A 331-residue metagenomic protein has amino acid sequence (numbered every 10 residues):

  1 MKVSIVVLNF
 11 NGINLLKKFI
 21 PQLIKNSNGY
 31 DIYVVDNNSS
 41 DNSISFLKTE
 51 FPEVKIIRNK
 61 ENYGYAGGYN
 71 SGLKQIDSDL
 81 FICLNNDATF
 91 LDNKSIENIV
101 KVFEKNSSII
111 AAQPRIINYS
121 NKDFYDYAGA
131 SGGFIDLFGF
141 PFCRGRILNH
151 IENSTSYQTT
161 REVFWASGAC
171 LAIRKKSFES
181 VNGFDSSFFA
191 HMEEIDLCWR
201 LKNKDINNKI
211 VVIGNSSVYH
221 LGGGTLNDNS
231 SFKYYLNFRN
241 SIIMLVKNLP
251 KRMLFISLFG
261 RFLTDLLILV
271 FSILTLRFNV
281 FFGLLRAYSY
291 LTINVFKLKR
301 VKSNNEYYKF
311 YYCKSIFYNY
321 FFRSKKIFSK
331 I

Functional and structural regions predicted by a protein language model:
I13, Q22, D36-S45, E61 (+2 more regions): A conserved acidic beta->alpha catalytic loop
P21-Y30: Short, acidic, metal-binding catalytic loop of nucleotide-sugar glycosyltransferases
N59-I76, N86, D92, N98: Glycine-rich, basic loop-to-helix element that forms the pyrophosphate-binding segment of sugar-nucleotide handling
F81: Short aromatic/hydrophobic "clamp" motif used to bind/position activated sugar donors
T89-G129, G133-F140: Conserved donor NDP-sugar-binding/catalytic core segment of glycosyltransferases
L137-C143, L148-I173, I195-L197, L226-D228 (+1 more regions): A recurrent flexible, glycine/aromatic-enriched loop bordering the glycosyltransferase active site that acts as
Q158-S217: A short, conserved alpha-helix in the catalytic core of glycosyltransferases
N203-R300, N305-S315: Active-site-adjacent helix/loop segment of glycosyltransferases that harbors family-specific signature motifs
